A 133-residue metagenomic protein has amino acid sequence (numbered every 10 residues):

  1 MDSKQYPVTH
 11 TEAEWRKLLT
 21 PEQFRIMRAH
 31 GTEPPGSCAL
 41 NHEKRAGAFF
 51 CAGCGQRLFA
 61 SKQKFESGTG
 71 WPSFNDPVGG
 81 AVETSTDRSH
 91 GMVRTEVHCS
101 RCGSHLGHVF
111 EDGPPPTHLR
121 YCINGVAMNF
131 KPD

Functional and structural regions predicted by a protein language model:
D2-K4: Short linear sequence motif anchored by a di-proline
Y6-D133: A short Gly-Trp-Pro
